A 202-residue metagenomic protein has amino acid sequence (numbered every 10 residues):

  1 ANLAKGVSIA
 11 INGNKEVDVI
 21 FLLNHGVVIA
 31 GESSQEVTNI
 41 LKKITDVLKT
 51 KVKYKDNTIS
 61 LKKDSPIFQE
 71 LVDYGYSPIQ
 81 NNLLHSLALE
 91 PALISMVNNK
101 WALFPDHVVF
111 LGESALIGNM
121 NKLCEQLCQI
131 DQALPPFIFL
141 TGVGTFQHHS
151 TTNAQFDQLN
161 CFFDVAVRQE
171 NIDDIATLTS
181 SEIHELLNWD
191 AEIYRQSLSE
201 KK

Functional and structural regions predicted by a protein language model:
A1-K202: Glycine-rich flexible loops
